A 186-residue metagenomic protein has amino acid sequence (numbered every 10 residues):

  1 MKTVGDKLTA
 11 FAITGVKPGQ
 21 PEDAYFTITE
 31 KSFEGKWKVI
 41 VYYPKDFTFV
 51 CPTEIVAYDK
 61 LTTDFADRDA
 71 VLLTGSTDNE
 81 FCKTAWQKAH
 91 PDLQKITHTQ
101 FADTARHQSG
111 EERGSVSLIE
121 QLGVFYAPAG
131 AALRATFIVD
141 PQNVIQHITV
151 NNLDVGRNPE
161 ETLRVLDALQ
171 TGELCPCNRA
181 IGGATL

Functional and structural regions predicted by a protein language model:
M1-L186: Chalcogenol-based redox active-site neighborhoods
